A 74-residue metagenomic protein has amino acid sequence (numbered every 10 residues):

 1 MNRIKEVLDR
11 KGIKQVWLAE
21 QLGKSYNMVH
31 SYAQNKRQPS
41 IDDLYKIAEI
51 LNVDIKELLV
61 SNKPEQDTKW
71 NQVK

Functional and structural regions predicted by a protein language model:
N2-Q21: Short basic helix-loop element that most often maps to the first helix and adjoining turn of HTH DNA-binding modules
E6, G12, S31, E49 (+1 more regions): Short, charged recognition helix plus adjacent turn of helix-turn-helix-like nucleic-acid-binding domains
Q15, Y26, I41-L44: Helix-turn-helix DNA-binding elements, focusing on the entry/boundary residues of the two helices that contact DNA
W17, M28, E57: Residues in the helix-turn-helix
L22, Y32, D43, N52 (+1 more regions): Non-catalytic effector/regulatory segments
K24-Q38: Recognition helix of helix-turn-helix/homeodomain-like DNA-binding domains that insert into the DNA major groove
K36-E49: Short, basic-rich loop-to-helix N-cap that marks the start of a DNA-contacting helix
